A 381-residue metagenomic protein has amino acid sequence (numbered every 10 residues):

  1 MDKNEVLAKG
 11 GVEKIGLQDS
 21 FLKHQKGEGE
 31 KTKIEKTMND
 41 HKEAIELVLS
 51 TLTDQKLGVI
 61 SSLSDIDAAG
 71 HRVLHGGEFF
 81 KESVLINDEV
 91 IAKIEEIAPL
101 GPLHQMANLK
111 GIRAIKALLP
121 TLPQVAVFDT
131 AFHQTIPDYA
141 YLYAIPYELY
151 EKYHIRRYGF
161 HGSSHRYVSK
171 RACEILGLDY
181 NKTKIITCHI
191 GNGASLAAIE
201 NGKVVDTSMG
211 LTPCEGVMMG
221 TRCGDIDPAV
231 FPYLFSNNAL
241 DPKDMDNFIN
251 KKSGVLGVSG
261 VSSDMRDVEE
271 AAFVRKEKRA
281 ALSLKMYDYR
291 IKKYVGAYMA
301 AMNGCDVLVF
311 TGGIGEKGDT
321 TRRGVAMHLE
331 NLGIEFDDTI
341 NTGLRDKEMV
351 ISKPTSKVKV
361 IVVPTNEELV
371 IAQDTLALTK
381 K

Functional and structural regions predicted by a protein language model:
M1-M38, G210: Short glycine-rich, Thr/Ser-proximal phosphate-binding strand/loop in the N-terminal lobe of ATP-dependent enzymes
T51-D67, A172-D179, V295-D306: Phosphate/pyrophosphate-binding loops at sites that engage ATP/ADP/AMP, CoA/4′-phosphopantetheine, polyphosphate
L52, K56-H104, V125, A131-L142: Short beta-strand-loop/turn "lid" adjacent to the catalytic site in phosphate-handling enzymes
H71-L74, I190, V309-K317: Glycine-rich beta-strand-to-loop/alpha-helix junction loops that act as flexible
F132-N237: Glycine-rich phosphate-binding loop of actin/hexokinase-like ATP-binding domains
E200, D206-D241, N247, G312-G343: Catalytic phosphate/nucleotide-handling subdomain of diverse soluble enzymes
N247, G254-V258, M265-A301: Adenine-nucleotide phosphate-binding core of ATP-dependent small-molecule kinases
A281, K285-V309, G315-K381: Internal helix-turn-beta structural module
